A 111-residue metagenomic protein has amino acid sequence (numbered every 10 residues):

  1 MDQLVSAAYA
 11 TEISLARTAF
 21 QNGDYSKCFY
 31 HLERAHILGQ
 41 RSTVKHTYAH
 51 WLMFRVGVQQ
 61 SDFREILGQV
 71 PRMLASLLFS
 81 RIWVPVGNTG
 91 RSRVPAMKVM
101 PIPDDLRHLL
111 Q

Functional and structural regions predicted by a protein language model:
D2, S6-A10, T47: Start-of-helix signal in alpha-solenoid helical-repeat scaffolds, especially tetratricopeptide repeats
L4, D24, R41-S42: Short coil/turn linker motifs that delimit alpha-helical repeat modules in TPR/alpha-solenoid proteins
F20, L32-E33, G39, V70: Inward-facing hydrophobic residues that define packing positions of alpha-helical scaffold repeats
Y25-C28, A35, E65-I66: Solenoid-repeat scaffolds in large eukaryotic assemblies
L38-G39, L77-R81: Alpha-helical junction/boundary sensor with strong preference for TPR arrays
F54-F79: TPR/TPR-like (Sel1-like) alpha-helical repeat modules
